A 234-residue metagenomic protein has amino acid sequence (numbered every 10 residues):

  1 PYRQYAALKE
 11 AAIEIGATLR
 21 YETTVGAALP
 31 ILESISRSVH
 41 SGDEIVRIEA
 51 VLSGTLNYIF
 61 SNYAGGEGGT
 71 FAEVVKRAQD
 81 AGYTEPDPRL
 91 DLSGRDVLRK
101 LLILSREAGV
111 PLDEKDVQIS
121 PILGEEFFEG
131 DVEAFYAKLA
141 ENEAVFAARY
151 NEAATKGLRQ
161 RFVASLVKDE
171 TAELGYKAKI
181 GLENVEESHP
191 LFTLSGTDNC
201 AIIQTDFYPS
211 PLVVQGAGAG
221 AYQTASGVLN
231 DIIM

Functional and structural regions predicted by a protein language model:
P1-S38: Rossmann-fold NAD(P)-binding glycine/threonine-rich loop
R3, G26, P30-E33, A50 (+5 more regions): Conserved active-site and cofactor/substrate-binding residues in soluble primary-metabolism enzymes
A17-P30, I45-S53, E114-I122: Short, basic, helix/turn surface patches
T18-R20, P86, V213-V214: Short beta-alpha connecting loops at secondary-structure transitions that line or flank enzyme active sites
S34-R99, L104, A108: Conserved anion/nucleotide-ligand pocket segment
E49, N57, A64, V167-D169 (+1 more regions): Catalytic, metal-anchored helix/loop core of enzyme active sites in primary metabolism
V74-T193, C200: Substrate-binding/catalytic subdomain of NAD(P)-dependent oxidoreductase enzymes
